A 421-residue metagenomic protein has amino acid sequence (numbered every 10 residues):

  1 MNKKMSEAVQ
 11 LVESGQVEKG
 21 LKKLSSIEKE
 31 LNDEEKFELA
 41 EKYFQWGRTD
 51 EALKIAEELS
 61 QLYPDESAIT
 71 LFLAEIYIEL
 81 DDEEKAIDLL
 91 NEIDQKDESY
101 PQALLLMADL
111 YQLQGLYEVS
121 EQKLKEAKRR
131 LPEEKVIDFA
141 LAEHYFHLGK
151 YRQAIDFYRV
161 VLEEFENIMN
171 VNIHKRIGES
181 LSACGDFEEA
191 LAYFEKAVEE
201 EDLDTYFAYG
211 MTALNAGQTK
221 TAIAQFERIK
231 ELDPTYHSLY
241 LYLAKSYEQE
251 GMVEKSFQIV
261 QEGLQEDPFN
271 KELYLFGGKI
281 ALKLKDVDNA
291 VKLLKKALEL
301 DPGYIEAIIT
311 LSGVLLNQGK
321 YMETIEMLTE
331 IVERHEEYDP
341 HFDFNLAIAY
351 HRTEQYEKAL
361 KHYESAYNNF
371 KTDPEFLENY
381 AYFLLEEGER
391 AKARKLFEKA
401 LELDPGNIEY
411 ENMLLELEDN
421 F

Functional and structural regions predicted by a protein language model:
S26-I27, E58-L59, E92-I93, E126-A127 (+8 more regions): Canonical positions in the second alpha-helix
K29-E30, L62-Y63, Q95-D97, R130-L131 (+8 more regions): Structural marker of alpha-solenoid helical repeat scaffolds
E35-K36, I69, A103, I137 (+8 more regions): TPR alpha-solenoid repeat register
